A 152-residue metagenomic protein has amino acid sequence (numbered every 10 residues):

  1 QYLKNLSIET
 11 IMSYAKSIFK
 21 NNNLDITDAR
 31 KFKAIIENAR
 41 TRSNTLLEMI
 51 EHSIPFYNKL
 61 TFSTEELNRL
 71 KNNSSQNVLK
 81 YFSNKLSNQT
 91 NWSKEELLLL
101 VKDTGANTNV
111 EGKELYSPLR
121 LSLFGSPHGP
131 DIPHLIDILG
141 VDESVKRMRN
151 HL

Functional and structural regions predicted by a protein language model:
Q1: C-terminal substrate-binding/cap subdomain adjacent to the FAD-binding core in PCMH-type and related FAD-linked
K4-T108: Small-residue-rich helix-loop
E95-L152: Charged substrate- and nucleic-acid-binding regions of tRNA-handling and nucleotidyl-transfer enzymes, centered on
